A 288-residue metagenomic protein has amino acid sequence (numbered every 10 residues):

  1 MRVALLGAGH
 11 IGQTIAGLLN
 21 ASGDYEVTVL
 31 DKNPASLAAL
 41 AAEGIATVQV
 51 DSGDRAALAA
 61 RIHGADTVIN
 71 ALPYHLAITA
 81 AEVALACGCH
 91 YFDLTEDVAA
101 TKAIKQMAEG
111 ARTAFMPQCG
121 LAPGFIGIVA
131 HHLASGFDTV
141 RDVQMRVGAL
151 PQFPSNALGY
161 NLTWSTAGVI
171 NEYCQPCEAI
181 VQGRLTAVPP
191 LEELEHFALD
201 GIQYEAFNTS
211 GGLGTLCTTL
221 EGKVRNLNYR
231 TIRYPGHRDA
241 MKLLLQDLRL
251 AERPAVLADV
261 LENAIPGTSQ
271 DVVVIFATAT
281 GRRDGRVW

Functional and structural regions predicted by a protein language model:
V3-G7: Conserved N-terminal Rossmann-fold NAD(P)-binding element of oxidoreductases
G12-Q13: N-terminal Rossmann-fold NAD(P) dinucleotide-binding loop
N33-S36, V98: Helix N-cap at the beta1-alpha1 junction of Rossmann-like dinucleotide-binding domains, i.e., the first residues
D51-G64: Conserved Rossmann-fold cofactor-binding substructure of NAD(P)-dependent oxidoreductases
I62, D66-N70, Y91-D93: N-terminal Rossmann-like NAD(P) cofactor-binding module of classical short-chain dehydrogenase/reductase
T67-A84, D97-A100: Beta-loop-alpha module in the N-terminal Rossmann-like domain of NAD(P)-dependent dehydrogenases, especially those
L94-P117: Rossmann-fold NAD(P)-binding glycine/threonine-rich loop
G136-W288: C-terminal catalytic/substrate-binding lobe primarily of soluble NAD(P)-dependent oxidoreductases
